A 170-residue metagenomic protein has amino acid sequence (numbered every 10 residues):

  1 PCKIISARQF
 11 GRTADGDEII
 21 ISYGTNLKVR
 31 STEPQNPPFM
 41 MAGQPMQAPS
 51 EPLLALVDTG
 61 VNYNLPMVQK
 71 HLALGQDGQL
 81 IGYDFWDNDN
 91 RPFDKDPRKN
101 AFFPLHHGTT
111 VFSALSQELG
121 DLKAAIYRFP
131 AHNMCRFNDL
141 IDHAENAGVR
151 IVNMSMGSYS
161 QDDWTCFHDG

Functional and structural regions predicted by a protein language model:
P1-K3, Y127, R150: Solvent-exposed, charged interface segments at domain starts and junctions
P1-S50, G157, W164, D169-G170: Autoinhibitory propeptides
I4, V111, A124-I126: Hydrophobic residues on conserved beta-strands that form the core of alpha/beta folds
N36-L122, D139-I151: Active-site core segment of subtilase-fold serine proteases
V57-G60, L115, Y127-H132, M154-Y159: Active-site-proximal beta-strand/loop segments in catalytic clefts of secreted hydrolases
N64-P66, C135-F137, S160-C166: Extracytoplasmic/secreted cell-surface and envelope-processing proteins
L122-K123, S160: Secondary-structure boundary/capping signal
F129-G148, Y159: Catalytic-core regions of hydrolytic enzymes
